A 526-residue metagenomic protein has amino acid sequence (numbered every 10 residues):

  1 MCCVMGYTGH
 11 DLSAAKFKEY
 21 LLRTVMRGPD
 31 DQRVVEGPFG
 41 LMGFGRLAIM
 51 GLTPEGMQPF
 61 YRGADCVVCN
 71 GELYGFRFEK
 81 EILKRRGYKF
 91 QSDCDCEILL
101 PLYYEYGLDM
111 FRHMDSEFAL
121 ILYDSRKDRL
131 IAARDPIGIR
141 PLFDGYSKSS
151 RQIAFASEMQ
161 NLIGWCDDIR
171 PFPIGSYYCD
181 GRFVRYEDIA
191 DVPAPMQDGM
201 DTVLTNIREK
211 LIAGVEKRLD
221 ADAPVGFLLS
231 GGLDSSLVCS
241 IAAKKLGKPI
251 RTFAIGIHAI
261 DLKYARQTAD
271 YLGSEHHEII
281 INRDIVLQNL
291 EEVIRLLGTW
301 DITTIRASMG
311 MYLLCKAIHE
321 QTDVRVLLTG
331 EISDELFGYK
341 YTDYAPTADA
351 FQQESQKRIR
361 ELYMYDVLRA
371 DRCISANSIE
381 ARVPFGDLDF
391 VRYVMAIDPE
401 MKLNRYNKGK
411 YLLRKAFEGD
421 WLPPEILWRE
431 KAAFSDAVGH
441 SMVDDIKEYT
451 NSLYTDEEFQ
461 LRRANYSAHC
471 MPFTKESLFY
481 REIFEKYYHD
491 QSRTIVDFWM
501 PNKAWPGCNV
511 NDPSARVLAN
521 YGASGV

Functional and structural regions predicted by a protein language model:
M1-V68, E72, P101-D198, E209-E216 (+3 more regions): N-terminal glutamine amidotransferase
T8-S13, R85, E105, R126-L142 (+5 more regions): ATP-dependent adenylate-handling active sites, centered on carboxylate activation for C-N bond formation
R33-E36, S92, F111-M114, T329 (+1 more regions): Short beta-strand
G45, D93, Y186-I189, I255 (+1 more regions): Conserved beta-strand termini and adjacent loop/short-helix elements that scaffold enzyme active sites in alpha/beta
L83-Q91, L108-M110, L162-I169, W300-D301 (+1 more regions): Short, polar/flexible loop-turn hinges at active-site or ligand-entry regions and domain interfaces
C96-L100: Short, conserved phosphate-binding/catalytic loop or strand-edge motifs used in phosphoryl-/nucleotidyl-transfer
Y186, P423-A432: Conserved S-adenosyl-L-methionine
